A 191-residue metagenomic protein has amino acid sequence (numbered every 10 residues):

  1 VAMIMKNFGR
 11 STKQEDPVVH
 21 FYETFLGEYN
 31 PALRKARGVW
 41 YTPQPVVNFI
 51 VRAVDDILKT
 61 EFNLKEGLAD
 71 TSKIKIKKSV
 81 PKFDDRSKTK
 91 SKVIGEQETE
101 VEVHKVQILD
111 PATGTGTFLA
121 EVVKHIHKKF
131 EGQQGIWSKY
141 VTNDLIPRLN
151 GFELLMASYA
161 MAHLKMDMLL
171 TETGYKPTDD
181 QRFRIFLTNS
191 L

Functional and structural regions predicted by a protein language model:
I4-M5: Amphipathic alpha-helical coiled-coil segments
F8-L191: SAM-dependent methyltransferase catalytic region
